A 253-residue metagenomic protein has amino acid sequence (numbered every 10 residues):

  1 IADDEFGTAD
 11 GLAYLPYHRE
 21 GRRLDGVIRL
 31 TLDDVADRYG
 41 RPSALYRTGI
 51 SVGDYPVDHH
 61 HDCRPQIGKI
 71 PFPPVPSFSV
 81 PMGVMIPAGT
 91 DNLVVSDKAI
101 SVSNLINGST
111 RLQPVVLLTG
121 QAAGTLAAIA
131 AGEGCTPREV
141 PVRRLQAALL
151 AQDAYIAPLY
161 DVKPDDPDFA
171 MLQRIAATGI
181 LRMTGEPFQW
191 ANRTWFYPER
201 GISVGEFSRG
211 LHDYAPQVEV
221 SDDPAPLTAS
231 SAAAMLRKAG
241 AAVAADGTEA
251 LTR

Functional and structural regions predicted by a protein language model:
I1-D4, Q152, I156, G179-R182: Short secondary-structure junctions and interdomain/linker hinges
I1-L150: Flavin (FAD/FMN)-binding glycine-rich loop and adjacent Rossmann-like elements that form
E139-F169: Long, well-structured alpha-helical subdomains associated with metal-dependent extracellular/ecto-lumenal hydrolases
P158-A234, K238-R253: Extracytoplasmic Gram-positive cell-surface binding/anchoring modules and repeats
